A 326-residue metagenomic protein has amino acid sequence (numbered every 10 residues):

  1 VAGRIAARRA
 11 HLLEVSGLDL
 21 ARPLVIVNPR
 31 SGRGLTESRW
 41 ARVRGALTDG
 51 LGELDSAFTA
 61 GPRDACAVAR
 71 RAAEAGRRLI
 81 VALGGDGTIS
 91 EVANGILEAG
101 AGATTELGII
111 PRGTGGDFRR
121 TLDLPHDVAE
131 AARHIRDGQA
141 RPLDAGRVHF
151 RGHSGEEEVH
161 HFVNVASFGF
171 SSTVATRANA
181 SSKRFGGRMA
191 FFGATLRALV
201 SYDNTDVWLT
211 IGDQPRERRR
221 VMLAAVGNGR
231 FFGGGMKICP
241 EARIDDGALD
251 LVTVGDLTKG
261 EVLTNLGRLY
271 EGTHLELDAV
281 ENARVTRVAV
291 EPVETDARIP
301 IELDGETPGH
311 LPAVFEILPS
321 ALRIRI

Functional and structural regions predicted by a protein language model:
V1-I80, S90, A129: ATP/NTP phosphate-donor binding region
V1-L12, I211-R218, R243-I244, T253-I326: ATP/nucleoside-binding phosphotransfer catalytic cores, i.e., glycine-rich phosphate-binding loops
L24, T48-G50, T59, L97-M222: Catalytic core of DAGKc-family lipid kinases
V27-P29, G84, G255, P292: Short beta-strand/turn micro-motifs composed of small residues that flank or help shape donor/cofactor-binding pockets
P29, L83-G85, I110-R112, N228: Glycine-rich beta-strand-to-loop/alpha-helix junction loops that act as flexible
A65, G87-V92, D117-F118, L143: Short glycine/serine/threonine-rich phosphate/pyrophosphate-binding segments that cradle anionic phosphate groups
S167, S171, A225-I238, E306-T307: Glycine-rich phosphate/pyrophosphate-binding beta-alpha loops
S182-A190, G234, P240-E261: Gly/Ser/Thr-rich active-site loops/lids in small-molecule metabolic enzymes that frequently grip phosphoryl groups
